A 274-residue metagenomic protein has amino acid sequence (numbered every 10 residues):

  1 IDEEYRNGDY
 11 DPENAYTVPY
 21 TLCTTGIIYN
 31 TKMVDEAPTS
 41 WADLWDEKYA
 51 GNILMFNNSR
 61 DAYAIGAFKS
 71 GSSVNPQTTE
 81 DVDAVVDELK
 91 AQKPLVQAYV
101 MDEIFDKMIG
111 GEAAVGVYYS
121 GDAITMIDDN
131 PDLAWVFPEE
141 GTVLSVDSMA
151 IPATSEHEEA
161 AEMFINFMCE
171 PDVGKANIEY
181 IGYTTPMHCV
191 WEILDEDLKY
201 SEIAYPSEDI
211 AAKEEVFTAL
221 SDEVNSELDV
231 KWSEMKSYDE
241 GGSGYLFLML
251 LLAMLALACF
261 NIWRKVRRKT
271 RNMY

Functional and structural regions predicted by a protein language model:
I1-E112: Extracytoplasmic ligand-binding site segments that recognize negatively charged/polar headgroups
D11-N14, T125-F137, K199-E202: Ligand-binding "clamshell"
C23, V82-A91, D129-A153: Periplasmic-binding protein-like
G26-M33, A67-G71, S145-E158, F167-M168 (+1 more regions): A bilobed periplasmic-binding-protein/Venus flytrap-type ligand-binding module shared by bacterial periplasmic
W41, I104-K107, A123, A161 (+1 more regions): Short, hydrophobic alpha-helical packing/hinge segments within bilobed ligand-binding/sensory domains
I109, V115-D132: A ligand-binding cleft/hinge motif common to bilobed small-molecule-binding domains
P152-K213: Mature extracytoplasmic/periplasmic domains
E208-Y274: Conserved C-terminal helix/tail region of periplasmic/extracytoplasmic solute-binding proteins
